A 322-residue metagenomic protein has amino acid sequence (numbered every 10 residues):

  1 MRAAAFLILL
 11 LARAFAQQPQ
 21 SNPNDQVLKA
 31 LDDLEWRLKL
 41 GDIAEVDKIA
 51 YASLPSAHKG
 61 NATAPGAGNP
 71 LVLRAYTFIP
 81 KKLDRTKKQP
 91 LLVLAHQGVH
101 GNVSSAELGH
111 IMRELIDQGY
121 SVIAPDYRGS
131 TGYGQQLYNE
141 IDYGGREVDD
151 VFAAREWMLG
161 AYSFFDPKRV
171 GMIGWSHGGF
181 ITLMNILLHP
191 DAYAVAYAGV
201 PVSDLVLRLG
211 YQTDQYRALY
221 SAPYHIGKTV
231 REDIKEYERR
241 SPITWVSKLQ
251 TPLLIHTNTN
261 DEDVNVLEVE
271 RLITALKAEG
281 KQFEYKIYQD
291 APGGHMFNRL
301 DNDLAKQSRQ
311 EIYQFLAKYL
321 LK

Functional and structural regions predicted by a protein language model:
M1-L7: Sec-dependent signal peptide recognition, specifically the positively charged N-region followed immediately by
I8-Q17: Hydrophobic h-region of N-terminal signal peptides that target proteins for export in Gram-negative bacteria
Q17-N24: Cleaved targeting-peptide boundary
L28-T86: N-terminal cap/lid segment of alpha/beta-hydrolase-fold proteins
Y51-H58, P125-K322: Active-site-proximal cap/loop segments of hydrolase catalytic domains
T86-G98: Short beta-strand element of the alpha/beta-hydrolase
V99-G101, V122: Serine-hydrolase catalytic-loop signature spanning alpha/beta hydrolases and amidase-signature enzymes
A106-P125: Short amphipathic alpha-helix adjacent to the substrate-entry channel of hydrolases
